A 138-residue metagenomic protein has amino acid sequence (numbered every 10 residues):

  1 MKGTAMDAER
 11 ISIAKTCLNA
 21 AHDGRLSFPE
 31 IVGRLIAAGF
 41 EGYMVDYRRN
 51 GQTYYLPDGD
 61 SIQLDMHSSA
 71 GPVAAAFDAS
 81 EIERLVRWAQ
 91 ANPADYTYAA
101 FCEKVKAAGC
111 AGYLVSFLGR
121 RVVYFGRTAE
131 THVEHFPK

Functional and structural regions predicted by a protein language model:
K2-I31, I36-A37, D78-D95: Short, flexible domain-boundary/linker segments around small modular repeats
G3, T53, Y98, C102 (+2 more regions): Phosphate-end processing signature that detects enzymes handling 5′-triphosphorylated RNA and polyphosphate
A5-D7, Y54-D60, A76: Short, compositionally biased low-complexity segments
S27-A70: Acidic (E/D-rich), amphipathic helical modules within compact regulatory domains
I31-R34, Y43, Y96-K104, G112-R120: A structural feature that tracks compact, well-ordered secondary-structure segments with a strong bias toward
D46, L56, S116, F125-G126: Acidic/polar residues at beta-strand termini and the immediately following turn/coil
I62-Y113: Short, solvent-exposed interaction modules
V122-K138: Glycine-rich, aromatic-bearing surface loops/beta-hairpins
